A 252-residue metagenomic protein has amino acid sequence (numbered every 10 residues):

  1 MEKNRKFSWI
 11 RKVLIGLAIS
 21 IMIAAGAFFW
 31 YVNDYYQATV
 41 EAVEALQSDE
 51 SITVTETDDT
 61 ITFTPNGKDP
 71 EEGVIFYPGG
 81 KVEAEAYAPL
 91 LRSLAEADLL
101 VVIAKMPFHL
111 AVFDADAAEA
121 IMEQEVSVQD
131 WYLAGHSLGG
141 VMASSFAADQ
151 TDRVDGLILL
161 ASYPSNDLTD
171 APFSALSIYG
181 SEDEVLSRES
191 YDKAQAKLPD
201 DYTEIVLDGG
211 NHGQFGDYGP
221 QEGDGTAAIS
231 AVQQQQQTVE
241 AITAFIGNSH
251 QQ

Functional and structural regions predicted by a protein language model:
K12-F29: Hydrophobic membrane-insertion alpha-helices, especially the h-region of bacterial N-terminal signal peptides
E71-G79: Short beta-strand element of the alpha/beta-hydrolase
P78-V82, S181-E182: Active-site glycine-rich loops that stabilize anionic/oxyanionic intermediates across multiple enzyme folds
L90, S187-A196: Short alpha-helix in the alpha/beta-hydrolase fold that links the catalytic acid
L91-A111: Conserved alpha/beta-hydrolase
A134-A143: Gly/Ala-rich beta-loop-alpha elbow adjacent to hydrolase catalytic centers
A171, S177-Y179, D183: Short beta-strand/loop motif that positions the catalytic acidic residue of the alpha/beta-hydrolase fold
